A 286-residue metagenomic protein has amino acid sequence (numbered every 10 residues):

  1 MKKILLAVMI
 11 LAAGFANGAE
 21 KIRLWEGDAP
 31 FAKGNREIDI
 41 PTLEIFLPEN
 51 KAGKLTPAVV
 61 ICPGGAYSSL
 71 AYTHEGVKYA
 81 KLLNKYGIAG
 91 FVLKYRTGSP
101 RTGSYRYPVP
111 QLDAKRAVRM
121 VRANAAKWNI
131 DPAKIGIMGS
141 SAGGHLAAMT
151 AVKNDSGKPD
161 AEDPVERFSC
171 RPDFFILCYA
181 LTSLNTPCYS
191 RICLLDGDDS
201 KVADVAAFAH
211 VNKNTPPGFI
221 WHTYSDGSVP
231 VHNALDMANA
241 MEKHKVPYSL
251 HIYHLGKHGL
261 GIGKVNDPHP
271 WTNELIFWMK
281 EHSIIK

Functional and structural regions predicted by a protein language model:
I4-A13: Sec-dependent N-terminal signal peptides
A19-G53: N-terminal cap/lid segment of alpha/beta-hydrolase-fold proteins
N35, F46, V231, L235-K286: C-terminal catalytic histidine-bearing segment of alpha/beta-hydrolase fold enzymes
L55-G64: Short beta-strand element of the alpha/beta-hydrolase
P63-S68, Y224: Active-site glycine-rich loops that stabilize anionic/oxyanionic intermediates across multiple enzyme folds
A71-T73, V77-A80, L93-P132, G263-D267: Catalytic nucleophile-loop/oxyanion-hole region of alpha/beta-hydrolase and closely related hydrolase-like folds
R116-R191, V202-A203, A207: Primarily recognizes the serine-hydrolase "nucleophile elbow" in alpha/beta-hydrolase and SGNH/GDSL folds
I220-H222, D226: Short beta-strand/loop motif that positions the catalytic acidic residue of the alpha/beta-hydrolase fold
